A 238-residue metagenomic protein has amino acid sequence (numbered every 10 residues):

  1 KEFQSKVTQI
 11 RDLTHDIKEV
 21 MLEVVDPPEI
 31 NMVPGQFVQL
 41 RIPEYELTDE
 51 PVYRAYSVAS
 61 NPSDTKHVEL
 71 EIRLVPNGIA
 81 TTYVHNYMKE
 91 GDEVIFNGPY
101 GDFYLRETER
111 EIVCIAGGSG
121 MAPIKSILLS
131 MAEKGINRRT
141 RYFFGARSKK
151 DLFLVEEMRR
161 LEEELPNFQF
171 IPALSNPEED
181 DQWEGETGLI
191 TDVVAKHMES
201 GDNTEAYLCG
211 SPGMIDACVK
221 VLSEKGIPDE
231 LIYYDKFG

Functional and structural regions predicted by a protein language model:
K1-D92, A146-S148, A173-P177: Ferredoxin-reductase
G35, G120, S211: Short, conserved phosphate/pyrophosphate- and ester-handling motifs at nucleotide-, phospho-/glycolipid
P43-L47, G98-F103: Short, charged beta-turn/beta-strand-edge "cap" motif at the junction between a beta-strand and an adjacent loop
Y104, P123-S126, F153, A217-C218: Phosphate- and divalent-cation-binding pockets in alpha/beta enzyme and binding domains that engage nucleotide-derived
E109, S130-T140: Conserved S-adenosyl-L-methionine
V113-I115, Y207: Conserved beta-strand elements of the Class I
M121, K125-E133: Histidine-anchored nucleotide/phosphate-binding helix
R139-G238: Reductase modules of NAD(P)H-dependent flavoproteins
